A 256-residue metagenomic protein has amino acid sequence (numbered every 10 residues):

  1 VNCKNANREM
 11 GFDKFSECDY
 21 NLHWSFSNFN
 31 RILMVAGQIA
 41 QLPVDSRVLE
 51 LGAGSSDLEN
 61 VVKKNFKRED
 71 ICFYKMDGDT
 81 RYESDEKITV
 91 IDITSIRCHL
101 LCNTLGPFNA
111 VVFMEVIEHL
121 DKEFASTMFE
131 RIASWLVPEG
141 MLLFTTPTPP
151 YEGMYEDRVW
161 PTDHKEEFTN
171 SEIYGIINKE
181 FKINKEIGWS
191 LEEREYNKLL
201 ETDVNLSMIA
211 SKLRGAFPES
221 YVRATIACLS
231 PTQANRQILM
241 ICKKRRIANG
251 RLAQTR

Functional and structural regions predicted by a protein language model:
V1-A110, E123-E130, W135, S171 (+7 more regions): Conserved N-terminal segment of class I S-adenosyl-L-methionine
D85-I88, G153-R158, E195-T202: Short aromatic-enriched loop/helix-cap "lid" or pocket-rim segments at secondary-structure transitions that line
A110-V116: A short beta-strand submotif of the Rossmann-like class I SAM-dependent methyltransferase core that lines
V116-H119, T148: Hydrophobic adenine-recognition pocket in adenosine-nucleotide-binding enzymes
L136-L142: Short glycine-dipeptide loop
L143-K165: Short, glycine-/aromatic-enriched active-site segment of Class I SAM-dependent methyltransferases
N178-L200: Substrate-binding/catalytic lobe of Class I Rossmann-like enzymes that use SAM or dcSAM, i.e., the mid-to-C-terminal
